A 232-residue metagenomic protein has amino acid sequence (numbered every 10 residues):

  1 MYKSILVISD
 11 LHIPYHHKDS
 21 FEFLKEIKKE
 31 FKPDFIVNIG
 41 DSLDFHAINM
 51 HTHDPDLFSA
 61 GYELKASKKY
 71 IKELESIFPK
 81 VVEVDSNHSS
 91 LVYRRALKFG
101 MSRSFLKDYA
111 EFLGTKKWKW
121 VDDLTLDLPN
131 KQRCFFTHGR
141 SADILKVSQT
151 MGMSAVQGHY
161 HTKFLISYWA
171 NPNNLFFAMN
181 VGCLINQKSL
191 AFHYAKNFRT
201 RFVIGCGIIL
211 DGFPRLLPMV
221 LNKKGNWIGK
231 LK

Functional and structural regions predicted by a protein language model:
M1-L6, L126-C134: Beta-strand-turn-beta hairpins that frame and shape the catalytic cleft of phosphate-ester-processing enzymes
K3, K32-D34, P79-K80, Q132 (+1 more regions): Short coil/turn segments at beta-strand junctions that form active-site/ligand-binding loops
I5-V7, V37-I39, F136, V156-Q157: Structural motif
V7, E30-F31, L217-L231: Polar, enzyme-active/binding microenvironments
I8-T115: Core catalytic region of metal-dependent phosphoesterases/phosphodiesterases, especially metallo-beta-lactamase-like
V82-H88, V121-L124, L216-L221: Acidic carboxylate-rich catalytic motifs and surrounding loops in phosphoryl-/glycosyl-chemistry enzymes
E111-P129, R140-D143: Short acidic low-complexity segments
K131-K223: Conserved beta-sheet core of the metallophosphoesterase superfamily
